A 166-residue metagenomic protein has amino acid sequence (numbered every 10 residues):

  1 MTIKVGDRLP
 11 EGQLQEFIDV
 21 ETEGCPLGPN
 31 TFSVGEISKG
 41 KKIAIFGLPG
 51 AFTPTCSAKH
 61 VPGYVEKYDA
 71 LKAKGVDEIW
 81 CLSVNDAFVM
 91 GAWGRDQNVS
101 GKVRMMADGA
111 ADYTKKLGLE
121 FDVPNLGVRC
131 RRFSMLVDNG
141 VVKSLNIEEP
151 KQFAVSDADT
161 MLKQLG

Functional and structural regions predicted by a protein language model:
M1-G166: Chalcogenol-based redox active-site neighborhoods
